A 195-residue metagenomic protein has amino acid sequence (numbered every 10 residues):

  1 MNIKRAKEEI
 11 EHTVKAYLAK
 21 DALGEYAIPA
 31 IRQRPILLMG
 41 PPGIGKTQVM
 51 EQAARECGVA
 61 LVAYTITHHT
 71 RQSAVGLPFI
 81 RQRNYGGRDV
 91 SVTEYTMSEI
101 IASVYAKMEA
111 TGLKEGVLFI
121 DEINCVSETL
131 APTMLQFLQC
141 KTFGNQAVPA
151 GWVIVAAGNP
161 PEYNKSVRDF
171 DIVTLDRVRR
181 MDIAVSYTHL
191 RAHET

Functional and structural regions predicted by a protein language model:
N2-R34: Pre-Walker A (pre-P-loop) alpha-helix and adjacent loop at the N terminus of AAA/AAA+ ATPase modules, a conserved
R32-H68: Walker A/P-loop
N84-V117: Conserved alpha-helical scaffold flanking the Walker A/P-loop in AAA+ ATPase domains
Y95, A106-M108, L113-K114, G144-N159: AAA+/SF3 P-loop NTPase mechanochemical coupling elements
D121-E122: Walker B catalytic acidic pair
T129-A147: Conserved catalytic/switch belt of AAA+ P-loop NTPases
R168-A184: A short helix-turn-beta junction within AAA+ P-loop NTPase domains corresponding to the substrate/partner-engaging
T188-T195: Conserved small/polar residues in nucleotide/adenosyl-binding loops
